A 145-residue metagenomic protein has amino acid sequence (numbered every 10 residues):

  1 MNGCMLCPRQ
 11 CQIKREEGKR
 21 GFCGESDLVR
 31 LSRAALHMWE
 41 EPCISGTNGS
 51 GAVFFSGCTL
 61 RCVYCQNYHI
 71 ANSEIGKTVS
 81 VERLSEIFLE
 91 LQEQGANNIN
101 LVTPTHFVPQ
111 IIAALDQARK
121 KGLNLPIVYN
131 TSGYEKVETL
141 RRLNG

Functional and structural regions predicted by a protein language model:
M1-E25: N-terminal presequences and immediately downstream first alpha-helices
K19, C23-N144: Conserved Radical SAM active-site core
